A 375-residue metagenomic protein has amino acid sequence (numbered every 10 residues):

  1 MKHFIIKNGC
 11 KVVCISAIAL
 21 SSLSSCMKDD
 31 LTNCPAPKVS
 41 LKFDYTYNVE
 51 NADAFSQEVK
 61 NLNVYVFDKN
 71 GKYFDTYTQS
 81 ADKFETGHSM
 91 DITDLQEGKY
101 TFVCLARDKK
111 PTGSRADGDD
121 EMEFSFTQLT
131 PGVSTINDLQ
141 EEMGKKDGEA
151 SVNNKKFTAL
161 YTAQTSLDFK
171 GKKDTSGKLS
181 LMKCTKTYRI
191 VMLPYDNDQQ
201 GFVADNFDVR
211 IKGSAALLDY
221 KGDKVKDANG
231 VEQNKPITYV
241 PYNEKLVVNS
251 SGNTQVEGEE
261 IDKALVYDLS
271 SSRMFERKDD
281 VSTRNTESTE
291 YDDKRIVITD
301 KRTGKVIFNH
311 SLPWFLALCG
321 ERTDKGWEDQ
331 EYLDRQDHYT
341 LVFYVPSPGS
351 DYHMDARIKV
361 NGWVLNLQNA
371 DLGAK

Functional and structural regions predicted by a protein language model:
K2, S16, L20-T46: Bacterial Sec-dependent N-terminal signal peptides
K2-V13: Bacterial N-terminal signal peptides that target proteins for export
T32-V49, L181-Y195: A short, Gly/Thr-enriched small/hydrophobic beta-strand-prone motif that recurs across taxa
N33-P37, S56, D94-G98, G171-K173 (+3 more regions): Solvent-exposed loop and beta-edge segments used for protein-protein assembly and interaction
N51-E58, N197-D205: A short beta-turn/strand-edge loop motif at beta-sheet boundaries
L62-A116, G201-K325, K375: Tryptophan-paired
Y73-C184: Short, low-hydrophobicity acidic/polar segments
G132-K183, P313-K375: Extracellular beta-sheet/turn segments enriched in Thr/Pro/Gly and aliphatic residues
